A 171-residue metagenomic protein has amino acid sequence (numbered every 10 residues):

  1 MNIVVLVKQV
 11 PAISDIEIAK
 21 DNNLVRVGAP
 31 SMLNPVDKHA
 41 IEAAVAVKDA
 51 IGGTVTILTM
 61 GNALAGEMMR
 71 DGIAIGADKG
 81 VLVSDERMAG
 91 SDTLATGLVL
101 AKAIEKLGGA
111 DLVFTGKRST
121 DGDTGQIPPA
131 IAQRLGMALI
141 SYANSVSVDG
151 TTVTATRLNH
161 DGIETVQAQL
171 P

Functional and structural regions predicted by a protein language model:
M1-P171: N-terminal glycine-rich FAD/FM-binding segment characteristic of electron-transfer flavoproteins
